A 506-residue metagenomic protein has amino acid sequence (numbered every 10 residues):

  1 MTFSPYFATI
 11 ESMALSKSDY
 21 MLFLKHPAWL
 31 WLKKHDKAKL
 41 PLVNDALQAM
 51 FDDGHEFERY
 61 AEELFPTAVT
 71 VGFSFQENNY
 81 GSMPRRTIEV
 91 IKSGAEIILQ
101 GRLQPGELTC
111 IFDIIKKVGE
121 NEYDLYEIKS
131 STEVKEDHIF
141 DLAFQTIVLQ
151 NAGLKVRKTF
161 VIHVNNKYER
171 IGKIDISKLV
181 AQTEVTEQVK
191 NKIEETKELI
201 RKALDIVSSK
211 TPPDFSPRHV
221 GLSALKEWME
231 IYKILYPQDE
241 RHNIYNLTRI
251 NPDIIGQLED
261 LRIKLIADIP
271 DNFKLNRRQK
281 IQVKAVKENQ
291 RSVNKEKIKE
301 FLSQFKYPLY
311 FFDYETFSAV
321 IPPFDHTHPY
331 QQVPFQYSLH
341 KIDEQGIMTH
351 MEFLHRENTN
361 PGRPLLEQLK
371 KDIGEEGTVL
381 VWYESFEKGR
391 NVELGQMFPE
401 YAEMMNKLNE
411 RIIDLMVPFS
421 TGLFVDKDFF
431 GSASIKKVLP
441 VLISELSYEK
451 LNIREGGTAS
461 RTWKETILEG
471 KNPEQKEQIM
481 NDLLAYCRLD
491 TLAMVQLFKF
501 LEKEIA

Functional and structural regions predicted by a protein language model:
T2-E120, P252-R278: Metal-dependent nuclease catalytic cores that hydrolyze phosphodiester bonds in DNA/RNA, characterized by
E62, T146, V392, V495-E502: Short, amphipathic alpha-helical segments that act as regulatory/interfacial helices in nucleotide-processing proteins
A95-G101, P105, T109-D113, L125-I128 (+2 more regions): Conserved DEDDh/DEDDy metal-dependent 3′-5′ exonuclease domain
L103, K297-E375, Q396: Conserved RNase H-like, two-metal-ion catalytic cores of nucleic-acid enzymes
V118-S130: Residues forming anionic-ligand binding surfaces in small-molecule and nucleic-acid pockets of primarily soluble enzymes
I174-N243, P252-I255, V438-A506: Acidic, Mg2+-coordinating catalytic module of metal-dependent nucleases/exonucleases that use a two-metal-ion mechanism
S208-D268, E300, H355-G362, L369 (+4 more regions): Helix-loop elements that line ligand-binding/catalytic pockets
N243-L309: N-terminal accessory regions of nucleic-acid-interacting proteins
